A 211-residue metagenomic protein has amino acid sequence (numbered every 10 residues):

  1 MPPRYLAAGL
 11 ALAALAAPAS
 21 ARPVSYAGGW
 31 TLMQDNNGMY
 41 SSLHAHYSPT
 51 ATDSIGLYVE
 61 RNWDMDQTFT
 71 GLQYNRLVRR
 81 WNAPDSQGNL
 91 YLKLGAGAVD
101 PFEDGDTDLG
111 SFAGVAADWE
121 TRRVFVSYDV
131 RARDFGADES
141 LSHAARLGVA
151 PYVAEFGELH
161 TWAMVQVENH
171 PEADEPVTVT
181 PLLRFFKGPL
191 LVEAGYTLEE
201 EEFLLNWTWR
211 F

Functional and structural regions predicted by a protein language model:
M1-V24: Cleavable N-terminal export/targeting peptides
A7, L32, A83, W209-F211: Intrinsic disorder/low-complexity segments enriched in polar/charged and small flexible residues
A21-T180, L190, T197-L198: Outer-membrane pore/translocation modules
Y74, L147, L183, E201-F211: Outer-membrane beta-barrel "beta-signal"
